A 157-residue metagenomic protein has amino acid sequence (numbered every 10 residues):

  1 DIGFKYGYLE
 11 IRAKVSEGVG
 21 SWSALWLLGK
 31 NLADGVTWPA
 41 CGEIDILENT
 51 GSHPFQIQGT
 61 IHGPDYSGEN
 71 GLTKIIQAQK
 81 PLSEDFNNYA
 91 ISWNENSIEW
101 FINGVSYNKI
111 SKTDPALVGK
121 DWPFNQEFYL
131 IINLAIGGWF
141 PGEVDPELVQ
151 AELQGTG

Functional and structural regions predicted by a protein language model:
D1-G157: GH16 jelly-roll
